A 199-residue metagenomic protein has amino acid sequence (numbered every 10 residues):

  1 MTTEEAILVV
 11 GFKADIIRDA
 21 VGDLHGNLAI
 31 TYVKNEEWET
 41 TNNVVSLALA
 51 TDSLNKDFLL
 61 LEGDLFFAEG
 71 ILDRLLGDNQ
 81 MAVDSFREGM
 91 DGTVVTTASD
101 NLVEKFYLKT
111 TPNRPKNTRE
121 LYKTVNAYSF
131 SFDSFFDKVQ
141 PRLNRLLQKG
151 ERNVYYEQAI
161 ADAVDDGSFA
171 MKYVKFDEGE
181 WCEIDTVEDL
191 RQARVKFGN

Functional and structural regions predicted by a protein language model:
M1, H25-N27, N55, L76-G77 (+2 more regions): Short, well-ordered coil/turn elements that cap or connect secondary structure elements
M1-D57: Conserved N-terminal catalytic core of the sugar/cofactor nucleotidyltransferase
L8, L60, M81-A82: Structural beta-sheet core signal
I16-D19, L49, G70, A159 (+2 more regions): Phosphate- and divalent-cation-binding pockets in alpha/beta enzyme and binding domains that engage nucleotide-derived
D19, A68-L146: Conserved core of the sugar-phosphate nucleotidyltransferase
A29-T31, L102, A170-K172: Conserved beta-strand segments of alpha/beta enzyme cores
K56-F66: Short beta-strand-to-loop acidic/aromatic patch adjacent to the donor-nucleotide binding site
L121-N199: Conserved alpha/beta core of the MobA/IspD/sugar-nucleotide pyrophosphorylase nucleotidyltransferase superfamily
